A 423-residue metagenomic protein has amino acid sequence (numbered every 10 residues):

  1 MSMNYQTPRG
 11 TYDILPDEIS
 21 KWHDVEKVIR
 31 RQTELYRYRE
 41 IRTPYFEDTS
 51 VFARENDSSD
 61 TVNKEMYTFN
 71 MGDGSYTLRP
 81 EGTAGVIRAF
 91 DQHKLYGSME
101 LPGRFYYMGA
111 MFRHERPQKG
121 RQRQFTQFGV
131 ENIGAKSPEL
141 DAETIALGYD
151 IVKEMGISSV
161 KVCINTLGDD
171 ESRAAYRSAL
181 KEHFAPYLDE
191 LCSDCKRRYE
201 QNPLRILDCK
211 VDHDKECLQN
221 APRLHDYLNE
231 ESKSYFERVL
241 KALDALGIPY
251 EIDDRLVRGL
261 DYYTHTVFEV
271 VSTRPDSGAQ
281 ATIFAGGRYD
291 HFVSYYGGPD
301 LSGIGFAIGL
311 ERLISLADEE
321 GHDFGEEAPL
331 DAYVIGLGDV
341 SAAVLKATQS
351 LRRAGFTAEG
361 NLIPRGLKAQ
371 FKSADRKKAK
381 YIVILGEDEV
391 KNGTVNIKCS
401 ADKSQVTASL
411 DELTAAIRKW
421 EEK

Functional and structural regions predicted by a protein language model:
M1-K423: TRNA-recognition modules of translation machinery and tRNA-sensing kinases, especially anticodon-binding
